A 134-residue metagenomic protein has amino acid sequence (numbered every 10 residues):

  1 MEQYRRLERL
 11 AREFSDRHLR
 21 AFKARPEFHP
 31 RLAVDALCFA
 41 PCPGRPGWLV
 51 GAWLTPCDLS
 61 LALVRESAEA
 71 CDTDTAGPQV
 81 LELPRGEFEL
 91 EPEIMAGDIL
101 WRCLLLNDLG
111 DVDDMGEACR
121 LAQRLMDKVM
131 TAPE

Functional and structural regions predicted by a protein language model:
M1-L54: Charge-rich, low-complexity N-terminal segments
C42-G44, E66-A68, M95, D108-L109: Generic structural motif
G44-R45, T55-L59, R65-A70: Short, charged/polar surface micro-motifs in flexible loops or helix N-caps
V50-G51, D58-L63, E89, R102-L105: Ordered hydrophobic segments in well-structured contexts
A62-D98: Short, internal acidic amphipathic alpha-helical interface segments that mediate docking to partner proteins
G97, R102-E134: Well-ordered alpha/beta subsegment
